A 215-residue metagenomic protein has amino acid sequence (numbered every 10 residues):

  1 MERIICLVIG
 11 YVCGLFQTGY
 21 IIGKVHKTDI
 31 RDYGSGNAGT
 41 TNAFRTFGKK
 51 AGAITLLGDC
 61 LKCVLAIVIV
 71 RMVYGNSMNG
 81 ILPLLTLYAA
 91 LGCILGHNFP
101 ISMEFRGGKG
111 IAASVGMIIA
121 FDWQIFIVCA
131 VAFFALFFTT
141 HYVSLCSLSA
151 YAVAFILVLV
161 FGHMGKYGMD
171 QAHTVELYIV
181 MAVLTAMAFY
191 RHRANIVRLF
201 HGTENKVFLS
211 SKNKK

Functional and structural regions predicted by a protein language model:
M1-I5, I67-L87, I119-F126, V160-I179: Helix-coil boundary and interhelical linker segments in multi-pass alpha-helical membrane proteins
E2, C6, G10, L15 (+15 more regions): Alpha-helical transmembrane segments in multi-pass membrane proteins
G19-K24, G96-R106, A132-H141, R193-V197: C-terminal ends of transmembrane helices
Y20-A51, G107, V197-K215: Cytosolic, membrane-interface loops and tails of multi-pass inner-membrane proteins
D29-T40, S102-V115, Y142-Y151: Short, non-helical or kinked segments that cap or interrupt transmembrane helices
F44-K49, V70-Y74, G110-T140, V153-G162: Interfacial segments of multi-pass membrane proteins
A135-G165, M169-D170, T174-V175, M187: Canonical bilayer-spanning transmembrane alpha-helix
G168-Q171, V175-K215: C-terminal membrane-associated helical module and adjoining short loops/tails
